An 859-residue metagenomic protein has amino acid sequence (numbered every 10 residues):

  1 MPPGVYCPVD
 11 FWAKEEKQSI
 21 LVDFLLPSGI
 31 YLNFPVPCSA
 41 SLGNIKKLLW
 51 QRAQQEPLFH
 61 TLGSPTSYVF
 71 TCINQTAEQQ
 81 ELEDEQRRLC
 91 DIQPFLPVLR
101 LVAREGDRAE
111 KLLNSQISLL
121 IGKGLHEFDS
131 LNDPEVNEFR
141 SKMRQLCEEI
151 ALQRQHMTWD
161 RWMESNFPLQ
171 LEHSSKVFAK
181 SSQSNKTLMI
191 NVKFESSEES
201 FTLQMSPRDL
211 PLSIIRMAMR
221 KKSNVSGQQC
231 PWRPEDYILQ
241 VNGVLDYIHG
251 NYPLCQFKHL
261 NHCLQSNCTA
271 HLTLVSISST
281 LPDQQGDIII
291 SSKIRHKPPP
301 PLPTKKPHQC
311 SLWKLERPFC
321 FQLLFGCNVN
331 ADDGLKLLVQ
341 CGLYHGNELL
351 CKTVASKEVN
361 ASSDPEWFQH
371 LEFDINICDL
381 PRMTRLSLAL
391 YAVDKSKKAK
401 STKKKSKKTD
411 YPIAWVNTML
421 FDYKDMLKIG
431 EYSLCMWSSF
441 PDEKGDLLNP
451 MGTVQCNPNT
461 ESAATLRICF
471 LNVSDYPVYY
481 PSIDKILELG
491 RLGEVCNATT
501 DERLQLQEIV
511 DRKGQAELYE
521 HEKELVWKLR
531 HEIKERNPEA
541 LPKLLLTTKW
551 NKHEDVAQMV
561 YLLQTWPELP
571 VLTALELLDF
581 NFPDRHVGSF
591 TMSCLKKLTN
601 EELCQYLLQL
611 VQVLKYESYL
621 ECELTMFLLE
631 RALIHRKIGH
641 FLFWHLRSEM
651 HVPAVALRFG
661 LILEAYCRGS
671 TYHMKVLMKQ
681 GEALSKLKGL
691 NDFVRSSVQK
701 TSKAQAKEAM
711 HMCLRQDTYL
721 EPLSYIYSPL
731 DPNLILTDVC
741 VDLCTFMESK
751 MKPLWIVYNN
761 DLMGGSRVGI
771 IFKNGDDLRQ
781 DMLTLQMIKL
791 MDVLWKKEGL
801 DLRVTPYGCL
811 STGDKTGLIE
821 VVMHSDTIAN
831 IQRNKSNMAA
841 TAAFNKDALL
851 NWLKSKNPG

Functional and structural regions predicted by a protein language model:
M1-K14, F59-S184, P231-L302: Phospho-regulated scaffold assembly regions enriched in serine/threonine/proline and acidic residues, encompassing
P2-V22, L26-G29, P35, M157 (+5 more regions): C2/C2-like lipid-binding beta-sandwich modules
S19-G29, N185-E198, K314-L323, G346-K352 (+15 more regions): Surface-exposed beta-strand-to-loop junctions that form interaction patches on eukaryotic regulatory domains
L26-V36, R52, E195-M205, K221 (+9 more regions): Short interface patches used for recognition in eukaryotic signaling and trafficking proteins
N33, N328-N330, L492-F659, S670: Alpha-helical solenoid scaffolds in large eukaryotic transport, assembly, and signaling factors
P35-G43, L48, R52-F59, L203-Q229 (+1 more regions): Peripheral membrane lipid-binding modules
I73-V98, I238-H271, L302, K306-L312 (+2 more regions): C2-type phospholipid-binding modules
H711-P858: Conserved ATP-binding subdomain of kinase catalytic cores across diverse folds
